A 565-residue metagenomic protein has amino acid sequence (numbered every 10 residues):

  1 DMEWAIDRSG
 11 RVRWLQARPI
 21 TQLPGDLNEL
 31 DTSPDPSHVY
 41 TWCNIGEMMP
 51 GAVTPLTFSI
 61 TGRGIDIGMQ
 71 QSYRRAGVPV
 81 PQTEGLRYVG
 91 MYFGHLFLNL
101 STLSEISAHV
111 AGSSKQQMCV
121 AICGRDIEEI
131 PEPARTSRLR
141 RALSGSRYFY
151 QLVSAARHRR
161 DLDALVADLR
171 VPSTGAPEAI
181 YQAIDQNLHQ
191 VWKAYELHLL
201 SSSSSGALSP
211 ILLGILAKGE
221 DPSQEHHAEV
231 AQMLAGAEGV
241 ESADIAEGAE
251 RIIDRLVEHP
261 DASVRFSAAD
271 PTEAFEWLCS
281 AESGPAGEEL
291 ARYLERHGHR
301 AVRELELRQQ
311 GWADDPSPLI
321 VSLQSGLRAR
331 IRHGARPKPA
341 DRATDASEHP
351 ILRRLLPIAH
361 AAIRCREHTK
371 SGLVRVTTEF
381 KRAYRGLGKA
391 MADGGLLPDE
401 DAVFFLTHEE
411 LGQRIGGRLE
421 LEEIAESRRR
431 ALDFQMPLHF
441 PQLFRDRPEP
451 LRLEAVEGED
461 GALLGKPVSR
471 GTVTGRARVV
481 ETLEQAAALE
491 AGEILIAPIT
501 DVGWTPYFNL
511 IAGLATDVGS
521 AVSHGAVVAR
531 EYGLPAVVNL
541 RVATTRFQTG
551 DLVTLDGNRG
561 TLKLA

Functional and structural regions predicted by a protein language model:
D1, S9, P24, H38 (+3 more regions): Contiguous hydrophobic, helix-prone segments at protein termini that mediate membrane targeting/anchoring
D7-G25, A477-E484, A488, G492-E493 (+1 more regions): Acidic, glycine-rich flexible loop/linker segments
L15-G68, S72, P81-G85, G513-A515 (+2 more regions): Extended active-site and interfacial segments that coordinate phosphate-rich ligands in large catalytic machineries
T21-P24, T41, G46, P50 (+10 more regions): Generic, ordered loop/turn and secondary-structure boundary motif
T41, I45, D393, A402 (+6 more regions): Glycine-rich, flexible loop/turn motifs
R452-G492: Phosphate-handling DNA/RNA-contact segment within nucleic-acid enzymes
